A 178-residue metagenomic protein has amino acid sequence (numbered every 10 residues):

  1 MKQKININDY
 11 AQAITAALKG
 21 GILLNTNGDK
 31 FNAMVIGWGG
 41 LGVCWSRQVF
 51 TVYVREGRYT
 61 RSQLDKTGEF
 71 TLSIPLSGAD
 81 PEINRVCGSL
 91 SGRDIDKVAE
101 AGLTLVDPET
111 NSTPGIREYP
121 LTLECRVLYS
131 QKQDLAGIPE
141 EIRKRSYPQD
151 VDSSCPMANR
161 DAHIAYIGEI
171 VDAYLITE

Functional and structural regions predicted by a protein language model:
M1-E178: Basic, polyanion-binding surface patches
